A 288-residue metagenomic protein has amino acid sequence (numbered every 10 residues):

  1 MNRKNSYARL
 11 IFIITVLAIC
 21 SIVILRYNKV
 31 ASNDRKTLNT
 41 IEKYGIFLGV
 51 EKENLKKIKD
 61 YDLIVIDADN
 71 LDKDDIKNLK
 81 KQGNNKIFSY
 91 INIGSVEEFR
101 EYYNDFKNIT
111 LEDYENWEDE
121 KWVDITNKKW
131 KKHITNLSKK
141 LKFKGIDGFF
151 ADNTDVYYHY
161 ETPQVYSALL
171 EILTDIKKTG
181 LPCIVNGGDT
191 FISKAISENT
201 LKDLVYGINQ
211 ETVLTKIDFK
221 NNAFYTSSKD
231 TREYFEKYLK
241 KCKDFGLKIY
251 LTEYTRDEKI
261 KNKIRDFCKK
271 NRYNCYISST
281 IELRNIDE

Functional and structural regions predicted by a protein language model:
M1-V16: N-terminal Sec-pathway targeting helices
I22-E288: Glycan-processing catalytic domains of CAZymes
